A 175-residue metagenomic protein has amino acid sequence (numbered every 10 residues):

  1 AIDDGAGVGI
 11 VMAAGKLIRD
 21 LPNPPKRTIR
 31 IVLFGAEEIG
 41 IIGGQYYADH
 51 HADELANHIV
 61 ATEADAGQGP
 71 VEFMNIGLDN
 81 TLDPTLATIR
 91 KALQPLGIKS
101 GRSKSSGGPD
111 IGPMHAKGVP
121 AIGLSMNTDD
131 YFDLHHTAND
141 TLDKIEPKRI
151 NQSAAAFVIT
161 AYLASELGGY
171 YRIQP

Functional and structural regions predicted by a protein language model:
A1-D3, K99-S100, L142: Short pre-catalytic strand/loop immediately N-terminal to key active-site residues, enriched for Gly-Thr
A1-G40, F157: Alpha-helical metal-binding/catalytic segments enriched in His/Glu/Asp
D3-I10, G43, T85, D110 (+2 more regions): Catalytic-loop motifs flanking and including active-site residues across diverse enzymes
G5, I76-N80, K144-P147: Charge-dense, low-complexity intrinsically disordered segments
K16-P24, A87, D143-P175: N-terminal hydrophobic/helix-forming segments and targeting peptides
F34-D133, G169-R172: Metal-dependent peptidase/peptidase-like ectodomains
L134-T141: A short small-residue
